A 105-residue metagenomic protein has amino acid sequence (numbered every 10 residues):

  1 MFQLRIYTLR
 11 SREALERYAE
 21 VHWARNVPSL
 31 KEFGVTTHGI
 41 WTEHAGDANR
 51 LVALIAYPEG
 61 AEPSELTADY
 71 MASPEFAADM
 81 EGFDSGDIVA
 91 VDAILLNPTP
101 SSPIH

Functional and structural regions predicted by a protein language model:
M1-I6, Y18, L30, L51-Y57 (+1 more regions): Short, structured motif recognition centered on aromatic/hydrophobic residues
R10-R12: Preference for well-ordered, secondary-structure-rich cores of eukaryotic proteins
A14-H38: Short amphipathic alpha-helical segments
L15-A19, E59-M71: Short amphipathic alpha-helices within nucleic acid-binding modules
V21-A24, D69, G82: Residues within well-ordered alpha-helical secondary structure of globular protein domains
N26, P74-A77: A common structural junction motif
G34-V52, A77-H105: Glycine-rich beta-strand-turn "strand-cap" elements at beta-sheet edges
Y57-G60, T99: Short loop segments at secondary-structure junctions
